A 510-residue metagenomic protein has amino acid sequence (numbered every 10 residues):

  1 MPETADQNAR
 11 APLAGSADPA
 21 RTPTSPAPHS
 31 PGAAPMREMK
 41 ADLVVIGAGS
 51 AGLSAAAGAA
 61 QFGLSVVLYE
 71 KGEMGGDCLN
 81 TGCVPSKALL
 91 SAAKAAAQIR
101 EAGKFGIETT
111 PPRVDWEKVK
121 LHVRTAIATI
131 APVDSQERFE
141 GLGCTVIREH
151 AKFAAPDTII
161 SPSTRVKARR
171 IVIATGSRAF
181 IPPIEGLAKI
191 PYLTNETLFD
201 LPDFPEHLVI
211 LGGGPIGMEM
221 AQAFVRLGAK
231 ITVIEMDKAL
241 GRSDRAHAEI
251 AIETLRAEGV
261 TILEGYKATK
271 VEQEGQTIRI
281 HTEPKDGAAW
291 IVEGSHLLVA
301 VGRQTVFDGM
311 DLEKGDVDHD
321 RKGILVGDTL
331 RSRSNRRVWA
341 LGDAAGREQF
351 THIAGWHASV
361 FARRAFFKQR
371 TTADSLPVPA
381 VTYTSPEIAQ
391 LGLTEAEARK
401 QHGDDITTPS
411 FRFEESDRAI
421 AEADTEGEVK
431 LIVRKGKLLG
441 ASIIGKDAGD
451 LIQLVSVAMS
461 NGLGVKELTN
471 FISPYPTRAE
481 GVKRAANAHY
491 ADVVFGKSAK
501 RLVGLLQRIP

Functional and structural regions predicted by a protein language model:
P2-Q7, P12-A41, A57-L64, Y69-F204 (+7 more regions): Glycine-rich flavin
R37-A51, F204-L211: Beta1/beta-strand and adjacent pyrophosphate-binding region of the FAD-binding site in flavoprotein oxidoreductases
V44-I46, A151, V166-G176, L211 (+2 more regions): Short hydrophobic core segments
I46-G72, D77, V84, A88-A95 (+2 more regions): Flexible, glycine-rich terminal cap/loop adjacent to redox cofactors in electron-transfer oxidoreductases
G47-G52, G176, G212-G217, G302 (+3 more regions): Conserved phosphate-binding and hydrolysis motifs of nucleotide-dependent enzymes
C83, T175-I234, E258-T261, E313-S334: Glycine-rich dinucleotide-binding loop and its adjacent helix/turn
P162-T164, A268, H281-I291, R303: A structured beta-alpha segment of the ubiquitous adenosine-cofactor-binding alpha/beta core
A188-F204, I291-F367, L454, T469: FAD-site-proximal beta/loop scaffold in flavoenzymes
